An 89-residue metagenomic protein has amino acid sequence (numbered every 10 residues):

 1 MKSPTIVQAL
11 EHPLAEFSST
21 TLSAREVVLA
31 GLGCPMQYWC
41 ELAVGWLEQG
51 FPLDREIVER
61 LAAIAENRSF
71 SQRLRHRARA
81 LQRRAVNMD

Functional and structural regions predicted by a protein language model:
M1-P52, A63-R68, Q72-D89: Extended repeat-based scaffolds of very large eukaryotic assembly and lipid-transport proteins
